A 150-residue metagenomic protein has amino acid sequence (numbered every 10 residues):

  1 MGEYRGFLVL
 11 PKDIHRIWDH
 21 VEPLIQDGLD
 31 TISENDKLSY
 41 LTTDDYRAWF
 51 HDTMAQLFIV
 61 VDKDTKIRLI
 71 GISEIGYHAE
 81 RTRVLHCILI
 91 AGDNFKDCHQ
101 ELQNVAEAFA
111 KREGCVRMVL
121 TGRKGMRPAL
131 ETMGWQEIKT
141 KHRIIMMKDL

Functional and structural regions predicted by a protein language model:
M1-L41: Short amphipathic alpha-helix that is part of the acyltransferase structural core
E34-L57: Active-site rim helix/loop that mediates acceptor-substrate recognition in acyltransferases
R47-A48, G76-Y77, A108: Short, flexible, glycine/charge-rich loop motifs used to bind or transfer phosphoryl groups or to couple energy/partner
H51-F95: Conserved donor-binding loop and adjoining core beta-sheet/short helix segment in diverse acyl/aminoacyl transferases
A55, T132-W135, K139: Short glycine-aromatic motifs
F58-V60, M118, M146: Hydrophobic beta-strand residues in large extracellular and virion-surface proteins
T82-M133: Acyl-donor binding region in acyl/amide transferases
Q136-D149: Conserved catalytic-core motifs of GNAT/GCN5-like acyltransferases
